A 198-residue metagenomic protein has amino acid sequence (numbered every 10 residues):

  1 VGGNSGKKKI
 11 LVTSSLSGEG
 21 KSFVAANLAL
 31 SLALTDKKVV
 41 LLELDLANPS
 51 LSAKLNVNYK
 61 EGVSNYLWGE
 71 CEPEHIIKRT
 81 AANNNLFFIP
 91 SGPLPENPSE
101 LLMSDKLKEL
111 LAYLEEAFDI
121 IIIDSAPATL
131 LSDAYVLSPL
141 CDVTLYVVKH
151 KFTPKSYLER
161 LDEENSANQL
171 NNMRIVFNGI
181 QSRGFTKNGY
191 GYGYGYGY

Functional and structural regions predicted by a protein language model:
V1-Y198: P-loop NTP-binding module
